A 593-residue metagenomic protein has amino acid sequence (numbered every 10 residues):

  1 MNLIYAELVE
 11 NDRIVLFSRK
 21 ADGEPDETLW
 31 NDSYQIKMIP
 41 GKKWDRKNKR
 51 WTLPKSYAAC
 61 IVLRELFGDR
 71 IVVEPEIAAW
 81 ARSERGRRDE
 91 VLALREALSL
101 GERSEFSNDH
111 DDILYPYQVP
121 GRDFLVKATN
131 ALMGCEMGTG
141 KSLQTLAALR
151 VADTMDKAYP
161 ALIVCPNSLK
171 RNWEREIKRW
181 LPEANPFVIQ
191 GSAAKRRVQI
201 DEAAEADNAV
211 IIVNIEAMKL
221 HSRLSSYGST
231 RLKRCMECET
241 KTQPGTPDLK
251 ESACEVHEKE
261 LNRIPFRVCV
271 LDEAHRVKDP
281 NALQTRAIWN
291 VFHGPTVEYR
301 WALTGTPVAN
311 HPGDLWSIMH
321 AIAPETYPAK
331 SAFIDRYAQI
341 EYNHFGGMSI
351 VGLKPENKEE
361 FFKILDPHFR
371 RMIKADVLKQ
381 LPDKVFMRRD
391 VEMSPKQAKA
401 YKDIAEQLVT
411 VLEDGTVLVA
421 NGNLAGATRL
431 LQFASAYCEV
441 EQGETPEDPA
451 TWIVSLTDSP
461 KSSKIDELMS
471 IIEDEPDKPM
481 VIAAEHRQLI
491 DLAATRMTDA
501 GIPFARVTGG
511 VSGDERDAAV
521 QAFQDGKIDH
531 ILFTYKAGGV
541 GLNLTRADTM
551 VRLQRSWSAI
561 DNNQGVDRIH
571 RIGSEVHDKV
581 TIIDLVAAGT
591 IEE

Functional and structural regions predicted by a protein language model:
M1-D112: Accessory DNA-engaging acidic/polar modules
T129-A148: Walker A/P-loop
Q144, L149, C254, P265 (+2 more regions): Conserved Helicase C-terminal RecA-like lobe
A158-R179, A309-D314, E485-R487: Conserved Walker A/P-loop ATP-binding site and its immediately adjacent core in helicase/helicase-like ATPase domains
R179, P186, A206, L232-C235 (+7 more regions): Conserved P-loop NTPase motor "coupling/switch" region that bridges the ATPase
V188-R197, I215-L220, K278-A282, A484-Q488 (+3 more regions): Conserved helicase motor
K195-I211, E515-H530: Conserved motor-coupling elements within RecA-like helicase/translocase cores
P295-F333, V377-A405, F533-E593: SF2 helicase/translocase ATPase core recognition
